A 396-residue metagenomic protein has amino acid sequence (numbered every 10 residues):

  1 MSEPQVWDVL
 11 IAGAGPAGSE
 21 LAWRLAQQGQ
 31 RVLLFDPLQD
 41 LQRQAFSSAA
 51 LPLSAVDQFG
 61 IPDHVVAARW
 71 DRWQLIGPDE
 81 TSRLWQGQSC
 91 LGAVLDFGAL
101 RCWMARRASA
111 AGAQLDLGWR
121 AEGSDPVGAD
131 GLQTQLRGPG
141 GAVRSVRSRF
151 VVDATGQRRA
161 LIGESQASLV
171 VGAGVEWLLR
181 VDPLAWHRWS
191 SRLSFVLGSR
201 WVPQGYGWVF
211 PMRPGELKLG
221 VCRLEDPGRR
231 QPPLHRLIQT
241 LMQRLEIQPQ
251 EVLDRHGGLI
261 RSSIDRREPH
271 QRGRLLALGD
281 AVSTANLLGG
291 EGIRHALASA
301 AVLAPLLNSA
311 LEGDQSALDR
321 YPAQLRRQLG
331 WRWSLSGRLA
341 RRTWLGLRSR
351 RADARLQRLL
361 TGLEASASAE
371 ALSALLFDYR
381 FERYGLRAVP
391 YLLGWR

Functional and structural regions predicted by a protein language model:
S2-G15: Beta1/beta-strand and adjacent pyrophosphate-binding region of the FAD-binding site in flavoprotein oxidoreductases
G18-S19: N-terminal Rossmann-fold NAD(P) dinucleotide-binding loop
W23-A45: Glycine-rich FAD pyrophosphate-binding loop
R24, R107-P249: Predominantly flavin-linked oxidoreductase catalytic cores and closely associated redox partners
L38-Q74: N-terminal FAD cofactor-binding segment of flavoenzymes
Q86-R107, E225-P233: Short beta-strand to alpha-helix junction loop
E225-L307, L311-Q315: FAD/FMN-dependent oxidoreductases across multiple families
P305-R396: C-terminal helical "tail/cap" subdomain of flavin- and related membrane-associated enzymes
